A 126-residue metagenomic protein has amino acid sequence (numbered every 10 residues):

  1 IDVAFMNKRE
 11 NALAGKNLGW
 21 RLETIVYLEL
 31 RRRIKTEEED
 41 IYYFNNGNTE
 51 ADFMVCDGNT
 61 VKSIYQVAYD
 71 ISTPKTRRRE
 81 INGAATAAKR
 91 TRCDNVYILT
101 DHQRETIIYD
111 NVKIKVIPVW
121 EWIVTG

Functional and structural regions predicted by a protein language model:
I1-G126: A cross-kingdom feature that marks ATP-driven nucleic-acid transaction machinery
